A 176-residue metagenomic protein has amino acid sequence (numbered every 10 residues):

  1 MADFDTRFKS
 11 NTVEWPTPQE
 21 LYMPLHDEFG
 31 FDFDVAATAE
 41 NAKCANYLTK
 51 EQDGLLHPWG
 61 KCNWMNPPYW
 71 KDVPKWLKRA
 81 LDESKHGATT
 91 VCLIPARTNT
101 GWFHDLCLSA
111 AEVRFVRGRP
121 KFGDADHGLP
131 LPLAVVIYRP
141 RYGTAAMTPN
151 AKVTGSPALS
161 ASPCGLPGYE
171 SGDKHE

Functional and structural regions predicted by a protein language model:
M1-E176: Class I S-adenosyl-L-methionine-dependent methyltransferase catalytic core
